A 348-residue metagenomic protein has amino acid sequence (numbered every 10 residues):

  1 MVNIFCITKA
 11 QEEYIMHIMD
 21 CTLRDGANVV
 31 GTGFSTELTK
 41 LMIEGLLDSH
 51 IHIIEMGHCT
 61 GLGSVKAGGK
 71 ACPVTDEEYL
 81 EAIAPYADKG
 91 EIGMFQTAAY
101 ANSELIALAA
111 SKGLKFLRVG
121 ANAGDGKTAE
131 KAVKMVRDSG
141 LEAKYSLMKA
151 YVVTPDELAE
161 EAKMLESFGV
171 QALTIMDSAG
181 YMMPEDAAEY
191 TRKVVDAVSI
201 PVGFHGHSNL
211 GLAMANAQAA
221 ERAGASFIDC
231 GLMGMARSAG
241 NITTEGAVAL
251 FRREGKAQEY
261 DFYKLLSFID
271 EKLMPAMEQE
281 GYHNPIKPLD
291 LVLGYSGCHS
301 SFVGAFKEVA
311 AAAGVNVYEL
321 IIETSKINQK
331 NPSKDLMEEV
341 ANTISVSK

Functional and structural regions predicted by a protein language model:
V2-K348: Catalytic cores and adjacent flexible loops of soluble metabolic enzymes that perform enolate/carbanion chemistry on
